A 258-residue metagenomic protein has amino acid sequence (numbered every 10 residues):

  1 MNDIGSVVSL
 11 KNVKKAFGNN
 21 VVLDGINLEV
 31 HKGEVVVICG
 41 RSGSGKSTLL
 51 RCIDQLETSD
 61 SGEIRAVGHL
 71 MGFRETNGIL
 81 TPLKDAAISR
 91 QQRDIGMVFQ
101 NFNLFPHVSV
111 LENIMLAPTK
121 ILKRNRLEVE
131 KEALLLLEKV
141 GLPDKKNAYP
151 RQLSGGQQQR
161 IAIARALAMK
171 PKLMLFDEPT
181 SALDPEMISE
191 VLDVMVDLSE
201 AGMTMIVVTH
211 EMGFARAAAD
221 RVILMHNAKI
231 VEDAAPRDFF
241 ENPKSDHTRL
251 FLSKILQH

Functional and structural regions predicted by a protein language model:
D54: Helix-to-loop junction immediately C-terminal to a conserved catalytic motif
G62-T76: Conserved ABC transporter NBD signature motif
Y149-L153, Q157: Conserved ABC ATPase signature
A168-K172: A short, proline-enriched helix->beta-strand linker immediately N-terminal to the Walker B motif in ABC-type P-loop
M174-D177: Catalytic Walker B motif of ABC-type/P-loop ATPase nucleotide-binding domains
A215-A217: A short, surface-exposed alpha-helical micro-motif characterized by mixed small hydrophobic and charged/polar residues
